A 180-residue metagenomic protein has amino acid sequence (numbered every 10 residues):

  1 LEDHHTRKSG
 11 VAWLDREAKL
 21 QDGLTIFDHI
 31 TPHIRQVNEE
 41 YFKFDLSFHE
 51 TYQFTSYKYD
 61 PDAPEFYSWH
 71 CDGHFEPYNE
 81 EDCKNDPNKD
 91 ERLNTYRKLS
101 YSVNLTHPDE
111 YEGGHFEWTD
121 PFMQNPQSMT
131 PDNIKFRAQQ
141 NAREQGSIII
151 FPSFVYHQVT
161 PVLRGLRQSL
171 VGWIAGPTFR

Functional and structural regions predicted by a protein language model:
L1-D60, F66: Non-heme Fe(II)/2-oxoglutarate
F27-Y41, K98-T106, Q168-R180: Short, Φ-rich (hydrophobic/aromatic) sequence segments
F48-Q53, A63-E65, R97-Y101, E112 (+2 more regions): Residues that flank catalytic or metal-binding motifs in active/ligand-binding sites
Q53-T55, H70, S102, E117-T119 (+1 more regions): Residues in well-ordered beta-strands of folded domains
F54-Y59, F75-E110, W173-G176: Short, conserved beta-strand element in jelly-roll/cupin
F66-H74: Histidine-centered catalytic micro-motifs
H70, Y78, H157: Histidine-centered active-site/metal-ligand motif
R97, Y111-R180: Catalytic core of Fe(II)/2-oxoglutarate
